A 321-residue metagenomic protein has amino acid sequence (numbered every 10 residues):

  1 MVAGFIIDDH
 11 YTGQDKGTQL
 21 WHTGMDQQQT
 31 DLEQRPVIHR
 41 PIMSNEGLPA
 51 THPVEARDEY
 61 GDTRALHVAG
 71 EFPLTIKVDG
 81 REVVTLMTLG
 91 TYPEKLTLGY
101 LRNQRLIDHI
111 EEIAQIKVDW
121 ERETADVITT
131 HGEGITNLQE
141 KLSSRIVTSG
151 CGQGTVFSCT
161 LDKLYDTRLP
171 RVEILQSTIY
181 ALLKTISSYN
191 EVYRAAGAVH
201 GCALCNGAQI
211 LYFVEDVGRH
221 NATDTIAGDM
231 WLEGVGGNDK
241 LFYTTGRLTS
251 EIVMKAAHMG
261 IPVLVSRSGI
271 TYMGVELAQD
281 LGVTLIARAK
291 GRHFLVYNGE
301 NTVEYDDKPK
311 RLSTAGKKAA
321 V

Functional and structural regions predicted by a protein language model:
V2, I6-I7: Hydrophobic alpha-helical signal/anchor motif
D9-H10, D15: Alpha-helix boundary/capping motif
D26-N206, L211-F213: Intrinsically disordered, low-complexity regions enriched in acidic/Ser/Thr/Pro/Gln residues
S187-T245: A mid-sequence, solvent-exposed acidic-amphipathic segment
R219-P309: Feature captures the catalytic cores and cofactor-binding loops of soluble hydro-lyases/lyases that act on carboxylate
A319-V321: Active-site/ligand-binding-proximal alpha/beta "capping" segment
